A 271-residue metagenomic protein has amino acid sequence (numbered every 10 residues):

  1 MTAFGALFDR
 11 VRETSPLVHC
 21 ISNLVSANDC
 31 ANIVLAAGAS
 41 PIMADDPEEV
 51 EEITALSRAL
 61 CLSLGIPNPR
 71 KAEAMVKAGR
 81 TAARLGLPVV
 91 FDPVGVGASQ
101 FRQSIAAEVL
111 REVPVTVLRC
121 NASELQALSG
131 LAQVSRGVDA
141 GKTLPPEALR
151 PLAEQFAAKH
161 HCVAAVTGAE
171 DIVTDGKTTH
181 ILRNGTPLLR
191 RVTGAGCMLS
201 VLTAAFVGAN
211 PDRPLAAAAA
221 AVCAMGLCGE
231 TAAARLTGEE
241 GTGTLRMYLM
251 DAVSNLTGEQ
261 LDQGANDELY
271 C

Functional and structural regions predicted by a protein language model:
M1-M43: Glycine-rich phosphate/adenosyl-contacting loop at the front of the ribokinase-like
R12-L17, G176-L189: Glycine/charged-rich beta-loop-alpha catalytic/anionic-binding loops adjacent to active sites
I33-G86, F91: Active-site cofactor/substrate anionic-group-binding motifs, chiefly glycine- and Lys/Arg-rich phosphate-binding loops
K71-C120: Glycine/small-residue-rich loop that forms an oxyanion/phosphate-binding "nest" at active or ligand-binding sites
R102-T179: Conserved phosphate/ATP/ADP-binding segment of small-molecule kinases
T186-T203, P214-L215: Short glycine/threonine-rich catalytic loop with a Thr-x-Gly-x-Asp
V201-T244: Conserved post-catalytic alpha-helical subdomain immediately downstream of the catalytic base and nucleotide-binding
L227-C271: Charged C-terminal helix
